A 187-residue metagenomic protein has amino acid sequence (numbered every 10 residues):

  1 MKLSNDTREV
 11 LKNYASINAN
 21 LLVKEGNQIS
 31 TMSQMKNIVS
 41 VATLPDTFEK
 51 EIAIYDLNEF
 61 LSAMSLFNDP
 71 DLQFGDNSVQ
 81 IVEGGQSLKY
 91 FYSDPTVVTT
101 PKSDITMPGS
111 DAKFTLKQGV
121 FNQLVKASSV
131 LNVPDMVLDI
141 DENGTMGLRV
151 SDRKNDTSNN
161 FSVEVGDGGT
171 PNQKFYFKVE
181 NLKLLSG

Functional and structural regions predicted by a protein language model:
M1-F91, S110-G187: DNA polymerase processivity clamps
V97-F114: Long, charge-dense
